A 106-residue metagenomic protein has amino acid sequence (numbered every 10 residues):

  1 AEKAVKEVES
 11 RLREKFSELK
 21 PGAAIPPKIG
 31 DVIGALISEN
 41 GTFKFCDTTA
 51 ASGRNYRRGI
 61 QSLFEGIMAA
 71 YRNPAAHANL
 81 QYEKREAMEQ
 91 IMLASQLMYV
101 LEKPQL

Functional and structural regions predicted by a protein language model:
A1-L63, I67, L80-R85, Y99 (+1 more regions): Amphipathic alpha-helical interface elements
A76-H77: Histidine-centered active-site/metal-ligand motif
E86-Q90: Composition- and surface-driven signal marking solvent-exposed, interaction-prone regions in large proteins
I91-M98: Short amphipathic C-terminal alpha-helix that caps PH/PH-like domains
